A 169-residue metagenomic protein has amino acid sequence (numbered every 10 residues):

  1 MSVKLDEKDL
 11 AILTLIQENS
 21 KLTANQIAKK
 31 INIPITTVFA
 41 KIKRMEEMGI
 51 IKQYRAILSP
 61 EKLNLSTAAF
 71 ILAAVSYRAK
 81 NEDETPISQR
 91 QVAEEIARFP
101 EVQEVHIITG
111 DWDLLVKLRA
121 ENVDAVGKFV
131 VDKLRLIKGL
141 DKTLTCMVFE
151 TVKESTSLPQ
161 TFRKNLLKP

Functional and structural regions predicted by a protein language model:
M1-P169: A compositional/biophysical signature of low hydrophobicity enriched in polar/charged and small residues
